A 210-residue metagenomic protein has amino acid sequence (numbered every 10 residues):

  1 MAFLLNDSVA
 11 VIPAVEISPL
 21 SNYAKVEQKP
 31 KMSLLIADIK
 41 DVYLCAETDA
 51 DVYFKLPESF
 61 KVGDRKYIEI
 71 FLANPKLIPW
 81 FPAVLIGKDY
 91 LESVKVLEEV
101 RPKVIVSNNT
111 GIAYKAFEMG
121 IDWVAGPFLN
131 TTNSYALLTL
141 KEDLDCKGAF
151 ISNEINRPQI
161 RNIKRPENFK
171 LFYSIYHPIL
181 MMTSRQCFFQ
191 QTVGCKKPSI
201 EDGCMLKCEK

Functional and structural regions predicted by a protein language model:
M1-K210: Active-site pocket-lining/capping segments in soluble small-molecule metabolic enzymes
